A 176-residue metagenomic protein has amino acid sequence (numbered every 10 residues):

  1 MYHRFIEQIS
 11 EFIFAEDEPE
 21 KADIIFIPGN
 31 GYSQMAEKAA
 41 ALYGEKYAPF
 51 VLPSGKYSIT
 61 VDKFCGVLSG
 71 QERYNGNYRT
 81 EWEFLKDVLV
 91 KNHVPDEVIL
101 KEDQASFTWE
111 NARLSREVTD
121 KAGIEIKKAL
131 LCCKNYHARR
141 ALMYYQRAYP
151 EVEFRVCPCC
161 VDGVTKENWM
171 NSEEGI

Functional and structural regions predicted by a protein language model:
M1-G175: A structural signal for short, hydrophobic/glycine-enriched beta-strand patches
